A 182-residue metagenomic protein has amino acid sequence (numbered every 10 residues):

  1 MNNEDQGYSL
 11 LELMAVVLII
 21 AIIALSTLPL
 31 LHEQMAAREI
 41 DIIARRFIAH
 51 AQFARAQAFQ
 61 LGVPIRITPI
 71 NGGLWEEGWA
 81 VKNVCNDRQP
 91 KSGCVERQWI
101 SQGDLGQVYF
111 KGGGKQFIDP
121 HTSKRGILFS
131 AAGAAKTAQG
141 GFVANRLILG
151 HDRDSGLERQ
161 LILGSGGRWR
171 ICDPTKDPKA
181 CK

Functional and structural regions predicted by a protein language model:
N2, M14, I22, S26-I48 (+4 more regions): N-terminal helix-rich module
Q6-I19: N-terminal signal-anchor/signal peptide hydrophobic helix marking the start of the first transmembrane segment
